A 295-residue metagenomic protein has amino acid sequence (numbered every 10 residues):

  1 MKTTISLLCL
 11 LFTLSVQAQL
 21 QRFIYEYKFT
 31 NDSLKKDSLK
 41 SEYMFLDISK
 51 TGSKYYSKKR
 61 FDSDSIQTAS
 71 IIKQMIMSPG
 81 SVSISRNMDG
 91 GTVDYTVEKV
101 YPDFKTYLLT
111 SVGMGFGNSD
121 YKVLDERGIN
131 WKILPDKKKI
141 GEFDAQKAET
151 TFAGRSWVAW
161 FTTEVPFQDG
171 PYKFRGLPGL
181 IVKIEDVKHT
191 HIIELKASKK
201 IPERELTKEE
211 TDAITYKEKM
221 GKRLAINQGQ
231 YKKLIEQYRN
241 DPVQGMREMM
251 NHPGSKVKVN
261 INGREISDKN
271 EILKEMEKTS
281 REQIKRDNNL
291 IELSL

Functional and structural regions predicted by a protein language model:
M1-Y25: Bacterial Sec-dependent N-terminal signal peptides
S6-S15, K36, F45, G128 (+4 more regions): Generic marker of residues within folded, mature protein domains
L14-L20, Y95-P102, F167-P178: Short, surface-exposed loop and linker segments with low hydrophobicity and enrichment for Pro/Ser/Thr
Q19-I129, L134-K137, D144, H189-L295: Extracellular or lumenal secretory-pathway regions
L134-K199: Glycine- and acidic-residue-rich phosphate-binding/metal-coordinating active-site segment common to enzymes that handle
